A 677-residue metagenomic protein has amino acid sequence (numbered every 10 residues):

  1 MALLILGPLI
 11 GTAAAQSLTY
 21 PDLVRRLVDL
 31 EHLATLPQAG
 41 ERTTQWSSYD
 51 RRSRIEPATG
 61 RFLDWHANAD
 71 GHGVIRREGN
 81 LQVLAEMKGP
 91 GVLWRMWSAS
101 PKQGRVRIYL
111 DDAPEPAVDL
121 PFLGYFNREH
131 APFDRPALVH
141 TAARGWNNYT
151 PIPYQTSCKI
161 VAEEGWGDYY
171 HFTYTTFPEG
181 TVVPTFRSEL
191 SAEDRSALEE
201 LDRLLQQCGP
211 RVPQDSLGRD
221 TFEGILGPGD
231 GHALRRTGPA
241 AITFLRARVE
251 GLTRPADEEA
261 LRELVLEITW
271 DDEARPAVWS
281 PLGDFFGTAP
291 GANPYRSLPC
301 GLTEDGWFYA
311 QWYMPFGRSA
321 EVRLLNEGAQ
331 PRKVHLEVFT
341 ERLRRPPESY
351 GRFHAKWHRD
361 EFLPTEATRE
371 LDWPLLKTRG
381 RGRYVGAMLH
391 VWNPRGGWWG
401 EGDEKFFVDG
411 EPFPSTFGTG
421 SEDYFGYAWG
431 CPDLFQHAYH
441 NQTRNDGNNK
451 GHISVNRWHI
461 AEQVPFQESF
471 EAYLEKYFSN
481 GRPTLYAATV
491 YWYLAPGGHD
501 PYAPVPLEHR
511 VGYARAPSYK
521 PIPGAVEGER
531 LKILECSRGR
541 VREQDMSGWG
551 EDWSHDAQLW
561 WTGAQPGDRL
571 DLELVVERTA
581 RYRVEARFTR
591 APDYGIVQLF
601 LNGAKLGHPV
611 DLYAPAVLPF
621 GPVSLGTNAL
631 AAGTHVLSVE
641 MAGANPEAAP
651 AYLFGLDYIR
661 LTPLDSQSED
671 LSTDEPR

Functional and structural regions predicted by a protein language model:
M1-L9: Bacterial N-terminal signal peptides
A2, G71, R135, N147 (+8 more regions): Amphipathic, alpha-helical segments enriched in basic
G11-A14: Sec/Tat signal peptide C-region and signal peptidase I cleavage site
Q16-Y519: Beta-strand-centric surfaces of beta-sandwich/beta-rich domains
V408, H509-S672: Extracytoplasmic
T673-R677: Short, low-complexity, charge-dense intrinsically disordered segments
